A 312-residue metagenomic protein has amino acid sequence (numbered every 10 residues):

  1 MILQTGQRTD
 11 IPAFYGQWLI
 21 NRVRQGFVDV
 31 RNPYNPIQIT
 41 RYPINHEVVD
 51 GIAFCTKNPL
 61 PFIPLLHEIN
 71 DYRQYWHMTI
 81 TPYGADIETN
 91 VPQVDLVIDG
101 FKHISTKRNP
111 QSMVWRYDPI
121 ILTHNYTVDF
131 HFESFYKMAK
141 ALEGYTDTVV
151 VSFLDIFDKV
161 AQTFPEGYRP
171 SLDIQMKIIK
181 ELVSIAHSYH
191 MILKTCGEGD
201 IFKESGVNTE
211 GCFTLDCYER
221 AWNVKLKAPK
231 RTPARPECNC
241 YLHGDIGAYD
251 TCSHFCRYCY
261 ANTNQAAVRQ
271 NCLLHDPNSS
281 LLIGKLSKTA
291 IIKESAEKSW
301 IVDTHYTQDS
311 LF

Functional and structural regions predicted by a protein language model:
M1-I87, V94, F101-R108, Q265-F312: Conserved Radical SAM active-site core
R8-D10, K57, T79-Y83, D118-L122 (+2 more regions): Active-site beta-loop-alpha junctions enriched in small/polar residues
Y83-V91, P119-D129, T163-S171: Surface-exposed cleft-lining segments at the edges of enzyme active sites
L96-Q162, K180-G197: Conserved C-terminal portion of the radical SAM core fold that forms the substrate/S-adenosylmethionine-binding
V160-P165, R169-D245: A conserved mid-domain beta-alpha-beta active-site/ligand-binding segment of alpha/beta enzyme cores
M191-K194, V207-P229, Y241, N262-I283 (+2 more regions): Intrinsically disordered, low-complexity segments enriched in serine, threonine, and glycine
P236, G244-N264: Local cysteine-cluster metal-coordination motifs and their immediate loop/turn environment, predominantly Fe-S cluster
